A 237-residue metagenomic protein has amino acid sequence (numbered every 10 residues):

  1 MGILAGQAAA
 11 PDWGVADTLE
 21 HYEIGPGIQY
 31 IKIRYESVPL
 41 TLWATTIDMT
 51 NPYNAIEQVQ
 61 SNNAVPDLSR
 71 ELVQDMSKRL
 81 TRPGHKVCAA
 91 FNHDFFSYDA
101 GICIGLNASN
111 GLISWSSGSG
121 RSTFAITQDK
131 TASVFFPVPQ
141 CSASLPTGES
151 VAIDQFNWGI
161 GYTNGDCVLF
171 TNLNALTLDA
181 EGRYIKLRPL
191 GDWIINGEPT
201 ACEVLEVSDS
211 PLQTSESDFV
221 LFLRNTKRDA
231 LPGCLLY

Functional and structural regions predicted by a protein language model:
G2-Y237: Gly/Ser/Thr/Pro-rich low-complexity, intrinsically disordered segments
